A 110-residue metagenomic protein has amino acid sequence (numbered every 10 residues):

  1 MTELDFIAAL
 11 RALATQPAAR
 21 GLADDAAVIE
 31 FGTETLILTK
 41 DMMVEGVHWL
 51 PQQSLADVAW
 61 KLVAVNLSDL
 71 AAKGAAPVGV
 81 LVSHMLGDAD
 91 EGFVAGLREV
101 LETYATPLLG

Functional and structural regions predicted by a protein language model:
M1-S54, K73, V82, D88 (+2 more regions): Extreme N-terminal cap/leader segments of soluble proteins
A56-G79, A95-T103: Small-aliphatic-rich amphipathic alpha-helix that forms the alpha element of a beta-alpha
G87-A95: Short glycine/threonine-rich loop-to-helix capping motif typified by GTGT followed within a few residues by an Asp-Pro
